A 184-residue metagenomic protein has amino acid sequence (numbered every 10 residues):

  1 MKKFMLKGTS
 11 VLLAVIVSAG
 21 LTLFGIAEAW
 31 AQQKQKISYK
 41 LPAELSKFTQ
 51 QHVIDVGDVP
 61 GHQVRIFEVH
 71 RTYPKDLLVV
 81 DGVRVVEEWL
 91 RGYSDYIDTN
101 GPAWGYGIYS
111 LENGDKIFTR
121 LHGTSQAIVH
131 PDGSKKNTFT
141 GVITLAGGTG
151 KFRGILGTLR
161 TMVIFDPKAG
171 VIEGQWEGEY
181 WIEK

Functional and structural regions predicted by a protein language model:
M1-G8: N-terminal secretory signal peptides that target proteins for export/translocation
V11-G25: Bacterial N-terminal signal peptides
A27-K184: Beta-strand-enriched cores of mature, soluble protein domains
